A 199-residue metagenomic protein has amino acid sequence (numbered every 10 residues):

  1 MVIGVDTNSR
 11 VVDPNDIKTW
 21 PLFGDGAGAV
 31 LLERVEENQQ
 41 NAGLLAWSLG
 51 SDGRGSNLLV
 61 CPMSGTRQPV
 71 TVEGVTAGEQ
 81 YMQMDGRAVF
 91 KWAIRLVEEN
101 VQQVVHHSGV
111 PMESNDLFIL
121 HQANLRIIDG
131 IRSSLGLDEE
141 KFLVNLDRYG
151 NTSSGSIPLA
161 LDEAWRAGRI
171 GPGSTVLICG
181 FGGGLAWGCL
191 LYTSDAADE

Functional and structural regions predicted by a protein language model:
I3, V30-V35, S154-I170: Active-site-proximal alpha-helical scaffold in enzymes
G4-S9, G50-D52, R148-G150, G180-L185: Acidic, glycine-rich active-site loops and adjacent beta-strand->loop/helix elements that engage anionic groups
D16-K91, R95, E99, F181 (+1 more regions): Condensing-enzyme catalytic core mediating Claisen C-C bond formation in acyl metabolism
N38, S133-L161: Conserved catalytic cysteine-centered active-site region of acyl-thioester-dependent Claisen-condensing enzymes
N100-S114, A164-R169: Phosphate/pyrophosphate-binding loops at sites that engage ATP/ADP/AMP, CoA/4′-phosphopantetheine, polyphosphate
N115-S134, Y149-N151, G155: Glycine-rich phosphate-binding loops at beta-strand->alpha-helix junctions
D162-C179, L191: Catalytic phosphate/nucleotide-handling subdomain of diverse soluble enzymes
Y192-E199: Conserved small/polar residues in nucleotide/adenosyl-binding loops
